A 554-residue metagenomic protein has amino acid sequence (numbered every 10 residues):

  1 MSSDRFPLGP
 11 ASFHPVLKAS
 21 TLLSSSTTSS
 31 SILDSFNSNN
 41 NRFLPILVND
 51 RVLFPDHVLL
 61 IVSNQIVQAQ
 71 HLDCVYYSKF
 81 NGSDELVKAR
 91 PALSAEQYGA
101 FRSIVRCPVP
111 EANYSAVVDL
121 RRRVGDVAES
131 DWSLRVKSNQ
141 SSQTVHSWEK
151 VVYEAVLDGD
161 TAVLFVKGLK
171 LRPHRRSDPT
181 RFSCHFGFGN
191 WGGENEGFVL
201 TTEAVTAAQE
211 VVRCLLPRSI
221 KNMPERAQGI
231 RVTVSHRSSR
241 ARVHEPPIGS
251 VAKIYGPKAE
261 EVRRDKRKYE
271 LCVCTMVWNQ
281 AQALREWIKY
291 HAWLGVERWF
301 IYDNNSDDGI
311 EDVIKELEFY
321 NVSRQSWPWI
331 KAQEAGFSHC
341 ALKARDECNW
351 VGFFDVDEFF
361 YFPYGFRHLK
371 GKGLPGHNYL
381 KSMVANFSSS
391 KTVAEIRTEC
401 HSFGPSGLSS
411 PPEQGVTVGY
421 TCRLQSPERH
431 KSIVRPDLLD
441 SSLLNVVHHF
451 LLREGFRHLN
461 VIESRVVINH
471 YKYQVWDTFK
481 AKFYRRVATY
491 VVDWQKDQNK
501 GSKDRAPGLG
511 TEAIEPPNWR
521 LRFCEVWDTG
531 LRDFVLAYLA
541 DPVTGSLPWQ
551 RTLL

Functional and structural regions predicted by a protein language model:
M1-P15, T21-L22, R102-R106, E111-W148 (+6 more regions): Catalytic-site signature of metal-activated, phosphate-bearing donor transferases, centered on the GT-A/GT-A-like
M1-S115: Long, charged/polar, low-complexity intrinsically disordered N-terminal extensions that precede catalytic
V58-Q65, F165-R175: Short amphipathic, basic-aromatic surface patches that mediate peripheral association with negatively charged
Q70-F80, P179-G189, Y290: Short alpha-helical elements within RNA-binding folds
E260-K268, C274, D307-F353, Y361-N378: Active-site-proximal specificity loops/subdomain of glycosyltransferases
T275-K289, N305: Active-site beta-to-alpha loop of glycosyltransferases that engages the nucleotide-sugar donor
K289-R298: Short, acidic, metal-binding catalytic loop of nucleotide-sugar glycosyltransferases
E297-N305: Short beta-strand/loop segment that forms part of the nucleotide-sugar
